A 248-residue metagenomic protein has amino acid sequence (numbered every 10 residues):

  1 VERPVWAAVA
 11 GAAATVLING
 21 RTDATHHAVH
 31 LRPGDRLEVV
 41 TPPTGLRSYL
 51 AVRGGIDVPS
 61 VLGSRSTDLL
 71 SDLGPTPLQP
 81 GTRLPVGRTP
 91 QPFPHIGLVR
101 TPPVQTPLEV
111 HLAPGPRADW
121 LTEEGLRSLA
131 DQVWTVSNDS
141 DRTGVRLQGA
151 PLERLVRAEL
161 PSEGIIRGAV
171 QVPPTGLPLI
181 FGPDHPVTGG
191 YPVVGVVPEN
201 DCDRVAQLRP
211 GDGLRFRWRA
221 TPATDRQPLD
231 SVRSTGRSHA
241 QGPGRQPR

Functional and structural regions predicted by a protein language model:
V1-R248: Conserved "landmark" site that anchors the functional core of diverse proteins
